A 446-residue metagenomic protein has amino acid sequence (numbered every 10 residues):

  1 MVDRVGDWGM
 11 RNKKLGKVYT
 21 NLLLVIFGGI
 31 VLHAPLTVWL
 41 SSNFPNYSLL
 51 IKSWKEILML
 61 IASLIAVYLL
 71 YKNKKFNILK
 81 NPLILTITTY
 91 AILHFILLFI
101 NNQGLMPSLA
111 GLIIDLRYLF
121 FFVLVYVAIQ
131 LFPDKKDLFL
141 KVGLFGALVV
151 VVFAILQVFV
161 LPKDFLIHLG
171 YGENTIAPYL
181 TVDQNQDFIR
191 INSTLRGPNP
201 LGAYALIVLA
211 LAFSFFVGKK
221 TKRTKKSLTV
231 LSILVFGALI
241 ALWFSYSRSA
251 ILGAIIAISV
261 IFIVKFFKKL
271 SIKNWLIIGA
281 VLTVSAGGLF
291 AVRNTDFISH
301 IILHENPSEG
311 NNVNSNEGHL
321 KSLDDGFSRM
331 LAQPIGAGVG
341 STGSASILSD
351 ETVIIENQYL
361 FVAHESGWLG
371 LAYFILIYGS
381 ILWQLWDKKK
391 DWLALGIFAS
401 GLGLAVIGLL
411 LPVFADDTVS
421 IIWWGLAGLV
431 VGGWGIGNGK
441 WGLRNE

Functional and structural regions predicted by a protein language model:
G16-L24, L79-A91, V125-L169: Interfacial loop-to-transmembrane-helix boundary motif in multi-pass membrane proteins
L22-I30, L228-F236, W386-L411, I422: Loop-to-helix entry and N-terminal half of a specific, functionally important transmembrane alpha helix in multi-pass
L22-S42, L58-F120, L404-A405, E446: N-terminal hydrophobic segments of proteins, predominantly signal-anchor/transmembrane helices of inner/organellar
L24, S63-L64, I255-I258, G396-I407 (+2 more regions): Transmembrane alpha-helices of multi-pass inner-membrane enzymes
P35-W39, R293, F297-S299, E305-S366: Long extracytoplasmic/lumenal interhelical loops at the membrane interface of multi-pass membrane proteins
F95, D137-K265, S380, W386 (+1 more regions): Alpha-helical transmembrane segments of multi-pass inner-membrane proteins
V152, V158-P162, S245, K265-G310 (+1 more regions): A membrane-periplasm/extracellular boundary helix in multi-pass inner-membrane enzymes that assemble envelope glycans
S193, G197, L239-W243, S322 (+3 more regions): A conserved mid-to-late transmembrane alpha helix and its immediate loop/hinge that forms the functional core
